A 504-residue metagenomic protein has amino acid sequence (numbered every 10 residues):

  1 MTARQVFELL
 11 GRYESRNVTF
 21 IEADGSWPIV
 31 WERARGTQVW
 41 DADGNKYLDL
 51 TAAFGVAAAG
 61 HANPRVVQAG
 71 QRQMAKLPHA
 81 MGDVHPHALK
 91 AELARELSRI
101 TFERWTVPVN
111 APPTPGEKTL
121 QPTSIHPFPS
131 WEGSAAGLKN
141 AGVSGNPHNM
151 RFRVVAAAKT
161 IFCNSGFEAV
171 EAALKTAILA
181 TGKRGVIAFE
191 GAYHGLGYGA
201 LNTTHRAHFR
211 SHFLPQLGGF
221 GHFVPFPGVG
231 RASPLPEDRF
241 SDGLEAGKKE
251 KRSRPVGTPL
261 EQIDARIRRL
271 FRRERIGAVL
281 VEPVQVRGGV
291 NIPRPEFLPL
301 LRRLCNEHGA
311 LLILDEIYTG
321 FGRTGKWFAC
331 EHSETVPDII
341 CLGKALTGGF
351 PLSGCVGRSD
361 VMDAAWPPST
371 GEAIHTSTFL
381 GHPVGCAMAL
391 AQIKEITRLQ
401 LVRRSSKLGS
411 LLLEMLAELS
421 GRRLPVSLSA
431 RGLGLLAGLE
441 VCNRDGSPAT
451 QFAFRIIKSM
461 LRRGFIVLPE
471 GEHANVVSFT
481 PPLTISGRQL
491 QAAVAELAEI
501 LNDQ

Functional and structural regions predicted by a protein language model:
M1-V109, F152-G243, G247-Q504: Conserved N-terminal phosphate-binding loop of PLP-dependent enzymes in the Aspartate aminotransferase
G116, E132-G133, G247: Glycine-biased, low-complexity coil/linker segments
K118-T119, K139-N140, N146, K248-K251: Polybasic, lysine-rich low-complexity intrinsically disordered segments
